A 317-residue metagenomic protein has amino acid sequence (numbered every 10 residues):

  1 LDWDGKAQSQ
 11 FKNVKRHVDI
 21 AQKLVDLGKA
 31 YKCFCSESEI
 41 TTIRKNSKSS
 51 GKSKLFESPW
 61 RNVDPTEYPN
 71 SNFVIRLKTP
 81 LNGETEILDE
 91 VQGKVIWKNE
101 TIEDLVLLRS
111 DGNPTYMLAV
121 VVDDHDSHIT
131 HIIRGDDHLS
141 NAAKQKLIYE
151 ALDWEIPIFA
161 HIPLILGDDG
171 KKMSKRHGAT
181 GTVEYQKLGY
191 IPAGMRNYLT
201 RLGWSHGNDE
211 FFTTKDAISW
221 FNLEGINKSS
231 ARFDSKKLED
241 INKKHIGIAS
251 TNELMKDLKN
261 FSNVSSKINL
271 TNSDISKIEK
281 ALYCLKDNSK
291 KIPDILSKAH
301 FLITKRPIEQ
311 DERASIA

Functional and structural regions predicted by a protein language model:
L1-D2, I96, V122-S127, D137-A143 (+1 more regions): Conserved nucleotide- and phosphate/pyrophosphate-binding catalytic cores in adenylate/nucleotidyl-handling enzymes
L1-S9: A glycine-rich helix N-cap at a beta->alpha junction
S9-V14, H138: Acidic, metal-coordinating catalytic cores used for nucleic-acid/nucleotide bond scission and strand-transfer chemistry
V14-Q22: A conserved beta-strand/loop capping segment in the N-terminal third of enzymes that catalyze redox or closely related
K23-H161, L166-M173, G181, H206: Active-site cores that bind ATP or allylic diphosphates and position pyrophosphate for catalysis
